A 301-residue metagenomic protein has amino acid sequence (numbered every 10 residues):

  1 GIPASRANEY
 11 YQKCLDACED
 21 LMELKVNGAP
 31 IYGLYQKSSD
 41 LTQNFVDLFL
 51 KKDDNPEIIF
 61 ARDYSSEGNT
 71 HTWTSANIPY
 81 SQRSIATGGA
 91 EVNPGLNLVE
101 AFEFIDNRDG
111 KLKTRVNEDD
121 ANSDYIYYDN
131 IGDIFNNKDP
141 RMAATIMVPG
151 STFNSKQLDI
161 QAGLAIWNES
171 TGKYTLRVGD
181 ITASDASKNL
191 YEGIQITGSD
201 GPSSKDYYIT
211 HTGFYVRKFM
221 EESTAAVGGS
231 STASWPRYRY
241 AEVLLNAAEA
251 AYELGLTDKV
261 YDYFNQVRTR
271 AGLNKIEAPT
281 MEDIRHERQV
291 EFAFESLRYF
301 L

Functional and structural regions predicted by a protein language model:
G1-G89, D109, K113-L301: Acidic/polar-rich alpha-helix caps and helix-coil junctions
